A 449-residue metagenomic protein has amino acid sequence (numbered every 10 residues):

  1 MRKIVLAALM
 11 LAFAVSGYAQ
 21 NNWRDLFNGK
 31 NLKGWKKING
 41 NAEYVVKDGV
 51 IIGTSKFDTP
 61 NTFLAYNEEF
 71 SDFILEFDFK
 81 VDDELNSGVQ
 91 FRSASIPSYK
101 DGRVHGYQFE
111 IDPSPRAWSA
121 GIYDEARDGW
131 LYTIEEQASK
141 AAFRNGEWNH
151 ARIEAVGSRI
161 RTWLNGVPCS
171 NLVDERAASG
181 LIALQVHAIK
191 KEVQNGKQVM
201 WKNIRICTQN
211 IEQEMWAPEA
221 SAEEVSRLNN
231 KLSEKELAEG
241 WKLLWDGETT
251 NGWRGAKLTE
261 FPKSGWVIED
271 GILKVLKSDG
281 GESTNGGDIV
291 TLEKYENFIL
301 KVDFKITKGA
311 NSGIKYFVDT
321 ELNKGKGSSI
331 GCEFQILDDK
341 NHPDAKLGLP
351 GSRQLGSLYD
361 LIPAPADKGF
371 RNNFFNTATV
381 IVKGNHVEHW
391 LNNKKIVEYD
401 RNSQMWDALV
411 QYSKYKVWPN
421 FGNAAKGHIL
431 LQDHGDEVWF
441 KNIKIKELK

Functional and structural regions predicted by a protein language model:
M1-Q20: Bacterial Sec-dependent N-terminal signal peptides
Q20-K449: Carbohydrate-interacting regions of secretory-pathway proteins
